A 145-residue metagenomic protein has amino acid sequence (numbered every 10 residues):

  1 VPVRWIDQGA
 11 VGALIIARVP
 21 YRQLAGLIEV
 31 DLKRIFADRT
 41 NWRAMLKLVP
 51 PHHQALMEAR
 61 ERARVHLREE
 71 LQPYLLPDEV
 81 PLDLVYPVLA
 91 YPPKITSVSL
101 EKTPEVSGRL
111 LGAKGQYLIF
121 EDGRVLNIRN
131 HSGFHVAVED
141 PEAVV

Functional and structural regions predicted by a protein language model:
V1, G108-L110: OB-fold and OB-like beta-barrel modules that bind single-stranded nucleic acids
V1-V11: GIY-YIG-like beta-to-alpha core
V11-E105, G112, R124-V145: Short glycine-rich, low-complexity segments
Q116-F120: Short aromatic-glycine-enriched beta-strand elements
